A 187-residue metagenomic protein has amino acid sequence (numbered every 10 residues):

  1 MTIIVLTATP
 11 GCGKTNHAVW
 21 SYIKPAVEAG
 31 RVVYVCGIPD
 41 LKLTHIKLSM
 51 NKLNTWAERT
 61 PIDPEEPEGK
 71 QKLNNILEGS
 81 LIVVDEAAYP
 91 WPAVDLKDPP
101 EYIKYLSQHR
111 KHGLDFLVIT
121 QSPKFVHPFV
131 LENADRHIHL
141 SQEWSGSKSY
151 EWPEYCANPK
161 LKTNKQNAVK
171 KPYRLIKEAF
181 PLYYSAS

Functional and structural regions predicted by a protein language model:
M1-A8, A87-A93: Short, basic, glycine/proline-bearing loop/turn elements
T2-V27: Glycine-rich P-loop/Walker A and Walker A-like loops and their local beta1-loop-alpha1 context in P-loop NTPases
P25-E28, L73-I76, S107-H112, L131: Conserved catalytic network of the ASCE P-loop NTPase/AAA+ motor domain
P25-L43: Walker A/P-loop NTP-binding active-site region of P-loop NTPases, recognizing the glycine-rich GxxxxGKT/S
G30-V32, E78-L81, H112-V118: Loop/turn-to-beta-strand initiation segments
I38-S107: Conserved nucleotide-sensing/catalytic segment adjacent to the nucleotide-binding pocket in NTP-handling enzymes
A87-K165: Replace "adjacent to P-loop NTPase cores in ATP/GTP-dependent enzymes" with "adjacent to NTP-binding cores
L161-S187: Conserved P-loop NTPase motor module
